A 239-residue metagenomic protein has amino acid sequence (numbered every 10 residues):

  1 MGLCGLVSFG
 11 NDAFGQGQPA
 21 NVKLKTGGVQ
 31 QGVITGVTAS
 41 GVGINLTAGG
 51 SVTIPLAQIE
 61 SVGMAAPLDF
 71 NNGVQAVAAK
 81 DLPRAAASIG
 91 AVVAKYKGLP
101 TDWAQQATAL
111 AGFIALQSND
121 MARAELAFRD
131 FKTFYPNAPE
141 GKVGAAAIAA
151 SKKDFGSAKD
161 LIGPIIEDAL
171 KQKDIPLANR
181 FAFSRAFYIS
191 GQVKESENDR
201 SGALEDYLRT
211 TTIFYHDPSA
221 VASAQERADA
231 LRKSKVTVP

Functional and structural regions predicted by a protein language model:
M1-S8: Bacterial N-terminal signal peptides
N11-T133, K142-L177, F181, I189 (+3 more regions): Compositionally biased alpha-helical segments
S184, Y188, N198-P239: Terminal, low-structured helical/coil segments at or just beyond the last alpha-helical repeat
G191-E195: Short acidic/polar micro-motifs centered on Gly/Asp/Asn
